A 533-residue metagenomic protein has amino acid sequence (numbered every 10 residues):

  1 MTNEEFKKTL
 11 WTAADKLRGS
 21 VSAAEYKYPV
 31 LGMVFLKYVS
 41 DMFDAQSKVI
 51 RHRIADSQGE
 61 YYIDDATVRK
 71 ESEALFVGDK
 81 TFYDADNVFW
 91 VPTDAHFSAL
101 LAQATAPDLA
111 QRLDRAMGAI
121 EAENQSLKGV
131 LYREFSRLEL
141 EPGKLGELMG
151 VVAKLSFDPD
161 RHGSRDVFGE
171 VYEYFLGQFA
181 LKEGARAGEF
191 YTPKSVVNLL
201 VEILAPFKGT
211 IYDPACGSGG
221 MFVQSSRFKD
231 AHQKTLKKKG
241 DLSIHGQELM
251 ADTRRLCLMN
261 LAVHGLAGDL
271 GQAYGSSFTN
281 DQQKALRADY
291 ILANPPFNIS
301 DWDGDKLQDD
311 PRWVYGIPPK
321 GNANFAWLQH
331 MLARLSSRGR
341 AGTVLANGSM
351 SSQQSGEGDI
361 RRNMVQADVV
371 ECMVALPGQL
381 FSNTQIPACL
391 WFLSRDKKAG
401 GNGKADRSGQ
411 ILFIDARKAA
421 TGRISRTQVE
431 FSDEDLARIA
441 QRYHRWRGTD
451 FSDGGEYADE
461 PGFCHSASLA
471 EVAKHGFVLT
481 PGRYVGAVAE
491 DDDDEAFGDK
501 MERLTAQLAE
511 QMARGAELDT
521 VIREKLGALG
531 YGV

Functional and structural regions predicted by a protein language model:
M1-F207, D269, A273-Q282, A375-G378 (+4 more regions): Non-catalytic, mostly N-terminal accessory regions of nucleic-acid modification and defense proteins
T9, K16, E25-Y38, L249-R254 (+1 more regions): Conserved Class I SAM-dependent methyltransferase catalytic core
S20, W302-N322, N347-G356, P377-N383 (+2 more regions): Short, contiguous acidic/charged loop-to-helix segments that flank catalytic cores in large enzymes
L138, R161, A215, G246-M250 (+7 more regions): Hydrophobic alpha-helical scaffolding
R186-A293, N298-W302, L307-V314, F325 (+4 more regions): Conserved S-adenosyl-L-methionine
V223, R255, A293-P295, F325-Q329 (+11 more regions): Feature representing long, continuous alpha-helical segments
R287-A288, D310-R312, N322-N324, R338-A346 (+7 more regions): Active-site lining segments that contact anionic ligands and/or coordinate catalytic metals
S300-G304, G342-T343, S352-S355, M373-V374 (+3 more regions): Extended hydrophobic-aromatic, low-complexity segments
